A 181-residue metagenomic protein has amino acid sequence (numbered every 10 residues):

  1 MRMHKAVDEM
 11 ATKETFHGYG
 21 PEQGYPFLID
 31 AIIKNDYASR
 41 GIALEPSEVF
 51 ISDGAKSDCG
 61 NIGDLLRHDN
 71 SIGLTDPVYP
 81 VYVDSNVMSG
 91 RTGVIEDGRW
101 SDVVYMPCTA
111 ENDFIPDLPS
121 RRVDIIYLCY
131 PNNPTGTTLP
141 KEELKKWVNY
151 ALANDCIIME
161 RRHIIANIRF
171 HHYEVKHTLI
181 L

Functional and structural regions predicted by a protein language model:
M1-G54: N-terminal small-domain helix-loop-helix segment of the aminotransferase-like
R2-A6, V87-M88, E96-R99, A153 (+1 more regions): Conserved core segment of the aminotransferase class I/II
K5, K34, D64, D84-M88 (+1 more regions): Short, well-ordered alpha-helices that flank and scaffold nucleotide-derived cofactor binding pockets
R40-A43, I62-R67: Glycine-rich helix-loop-beta junction characteristic of Rossmann-like nucleotide cofactor-binding loops
L44-V49, N70-S71, D102, R161-R162: Short acidic capping loops at alpha-helix termini that bridge into adjacent secondary structure
D64-N86: Conserved PLP-anchoring active-site segment centered on the Schiff-base-forming lysine
E96-H177: Active-site phosphate-binding strand-loop segment of PLP-dependent enzymes
